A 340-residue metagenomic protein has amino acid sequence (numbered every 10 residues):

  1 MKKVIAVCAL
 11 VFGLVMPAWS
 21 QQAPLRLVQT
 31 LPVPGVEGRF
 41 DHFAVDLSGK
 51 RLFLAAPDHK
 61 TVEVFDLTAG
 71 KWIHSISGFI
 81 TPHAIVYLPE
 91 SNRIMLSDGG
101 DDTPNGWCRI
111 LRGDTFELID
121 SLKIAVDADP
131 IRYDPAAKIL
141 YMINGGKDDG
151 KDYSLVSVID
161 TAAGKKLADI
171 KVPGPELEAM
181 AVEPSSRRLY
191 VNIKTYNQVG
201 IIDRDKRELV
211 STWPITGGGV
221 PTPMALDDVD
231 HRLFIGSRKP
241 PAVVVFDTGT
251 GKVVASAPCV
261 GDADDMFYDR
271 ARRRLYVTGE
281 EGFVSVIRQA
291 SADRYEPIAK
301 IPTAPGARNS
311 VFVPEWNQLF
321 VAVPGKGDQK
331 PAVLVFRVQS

Functional and structural regions predicted by a protein language model:
M1-C8, M16: Bacterial N-terminal signal peptides that target proteins for export
L10-S340: Predominantly soluble domains enriched in secretory-pathway, periplasmic, or organellar proteins
